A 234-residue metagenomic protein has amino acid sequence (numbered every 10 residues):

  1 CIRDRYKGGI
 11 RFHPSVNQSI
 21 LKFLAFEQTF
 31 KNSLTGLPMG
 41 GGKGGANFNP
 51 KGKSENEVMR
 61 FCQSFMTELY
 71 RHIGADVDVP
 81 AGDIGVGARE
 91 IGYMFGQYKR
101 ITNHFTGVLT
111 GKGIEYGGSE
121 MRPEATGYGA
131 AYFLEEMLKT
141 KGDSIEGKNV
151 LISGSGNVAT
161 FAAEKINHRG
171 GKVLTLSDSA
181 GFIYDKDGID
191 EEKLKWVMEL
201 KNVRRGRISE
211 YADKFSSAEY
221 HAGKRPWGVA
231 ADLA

Functional and structural regions predicted by a protein language model:
C1-I2: Short, small-residue-biased leader/transition segments that mark boundaries at the very start of proteins
K7-R11, R60-Q63: "Short basic amphipathic alpha-helical interaction patches in structured regions
G8, G45-N49, L151: Short glycine-rich or small-residue beta-strand-to-loop segments that form or flank ligand, phosphate, metal/Fe-S
H13-F26: Active-site cofactor/substrate anionic-group-binding motifs, chiefly glycine- and Lys/Arg-rich phosphate-binding loops
F30-E146: Glycine/serine-rich phosphate-binding loop and adjoining beta1-alpha1 elements at the start of nucleotide-handling
T110-G113, G118-G228: Glycine-rich phosphate/diphosphate-binding loop of Rossmann-like nucleotide-binding domains
